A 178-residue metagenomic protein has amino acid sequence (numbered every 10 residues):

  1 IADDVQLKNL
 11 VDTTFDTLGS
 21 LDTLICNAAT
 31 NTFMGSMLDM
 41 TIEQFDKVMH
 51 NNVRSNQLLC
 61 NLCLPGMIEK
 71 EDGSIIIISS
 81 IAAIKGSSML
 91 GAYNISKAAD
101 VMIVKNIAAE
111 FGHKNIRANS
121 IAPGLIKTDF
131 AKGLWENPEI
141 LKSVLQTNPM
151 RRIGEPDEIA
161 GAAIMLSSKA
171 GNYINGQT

Functional and structural regions predicted by a protein language model:
I1-L10, I42, D157-E158: The beta1-alpha1 cofactor-binding region of Rossmann-like NAD(H)/NADP(H)-dependent oxidoreductases
G35-M37, T41-M49, V144: Substrate-binding pocket helix/loop in short-chain dehydrogenase/reductase
M40, G86-N94, N106: Active-site loop-to-helix junction immediately N-terminal to the catalytic Tyr of the SDR YXXXK motif in Rossmann-fold
C60, S96, V104: Active-site helix of classical SDR
P65, A109-H113, N172: Alpha-helical segment proximal to the catalytic Tyr-Lys
D72, R152-T178: C-terminal substrate-recognition "lid" of short-chain dehydrogenase/reductases
S80: Residue(s) in the substrate-gating loop at a strand-loop-helix junction that position the organic substrate next
